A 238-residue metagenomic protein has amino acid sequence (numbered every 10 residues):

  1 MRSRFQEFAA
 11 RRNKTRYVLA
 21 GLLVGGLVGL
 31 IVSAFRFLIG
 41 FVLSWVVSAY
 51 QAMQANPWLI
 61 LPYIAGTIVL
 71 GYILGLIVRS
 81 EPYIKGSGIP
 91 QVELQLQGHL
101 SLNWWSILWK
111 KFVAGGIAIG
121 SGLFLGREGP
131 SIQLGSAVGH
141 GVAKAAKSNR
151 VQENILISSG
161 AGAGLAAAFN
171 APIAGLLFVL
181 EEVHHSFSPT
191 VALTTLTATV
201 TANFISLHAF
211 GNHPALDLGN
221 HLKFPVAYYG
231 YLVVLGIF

Functional and structural regions predicted by a protein language model:
M1-F238: Alpha-helical transmembrane segments and immediately membrane-proximal extracytoplasmic
